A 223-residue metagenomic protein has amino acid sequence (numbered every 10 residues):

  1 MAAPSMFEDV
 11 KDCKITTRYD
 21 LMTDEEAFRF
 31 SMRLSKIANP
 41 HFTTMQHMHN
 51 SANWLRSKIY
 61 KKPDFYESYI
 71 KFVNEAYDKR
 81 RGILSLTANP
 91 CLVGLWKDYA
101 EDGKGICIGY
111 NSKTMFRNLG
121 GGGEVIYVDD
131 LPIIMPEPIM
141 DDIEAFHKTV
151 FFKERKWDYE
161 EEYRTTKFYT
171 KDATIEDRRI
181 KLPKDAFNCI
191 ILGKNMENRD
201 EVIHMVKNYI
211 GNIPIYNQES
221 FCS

Functional and structural regions predicted by a protein language model:
M1-S223: Partner-binding and oligomerization surfaces adjacent to conserved cores of proteins that assemble macromolecular
